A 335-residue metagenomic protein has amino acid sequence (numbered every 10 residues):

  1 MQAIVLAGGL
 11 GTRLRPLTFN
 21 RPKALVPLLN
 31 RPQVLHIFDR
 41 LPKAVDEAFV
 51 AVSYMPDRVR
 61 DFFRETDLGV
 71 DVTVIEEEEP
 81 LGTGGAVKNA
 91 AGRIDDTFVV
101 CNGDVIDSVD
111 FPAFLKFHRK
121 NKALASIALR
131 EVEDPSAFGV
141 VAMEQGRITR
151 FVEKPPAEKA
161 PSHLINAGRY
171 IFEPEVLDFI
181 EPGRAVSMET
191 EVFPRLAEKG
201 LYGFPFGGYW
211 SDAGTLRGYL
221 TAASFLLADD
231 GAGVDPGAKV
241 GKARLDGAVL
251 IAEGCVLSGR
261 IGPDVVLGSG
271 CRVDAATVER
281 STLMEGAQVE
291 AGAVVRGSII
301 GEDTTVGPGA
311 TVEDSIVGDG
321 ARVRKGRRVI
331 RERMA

Functional and structural regions predicted by a protein language model:
M1-R60: N-terminal glycine-rich phosphate-binding loop and ensuing alpha1 helix
Q2, D46-F49, D71, L124-A125 (+1 more regions): Residues at the starts of beta-strands that form the adenosine-phosphate
L25, V140-M143, F193, G203: A structural signal for short hydrophobic beta-strand segments in well-ordered beta-sheet cores
K43, V59-Q145, E181: Conserved beta-loop-beta/alpha segment of the NTase-like Rossmann-fold superfamily that binds/positions NTPs
E47-S53, A128-L129, I299, I316: Short internal beta-strands
G92, V273-A335: Glycine-rich hexapeptide-repeat left-handed beta-helix
F98-V99, I106, P112-R119, V132-E133 (+1 more regions): Catalytic-core segments of class I nucleotidyltransferases/pyrophosphorylases that form NMP-activated intermediates
A197-G286: Extended, small-residue-rich solenoid/repeat segments and analogous flexible loops that form exposed scaffolds
